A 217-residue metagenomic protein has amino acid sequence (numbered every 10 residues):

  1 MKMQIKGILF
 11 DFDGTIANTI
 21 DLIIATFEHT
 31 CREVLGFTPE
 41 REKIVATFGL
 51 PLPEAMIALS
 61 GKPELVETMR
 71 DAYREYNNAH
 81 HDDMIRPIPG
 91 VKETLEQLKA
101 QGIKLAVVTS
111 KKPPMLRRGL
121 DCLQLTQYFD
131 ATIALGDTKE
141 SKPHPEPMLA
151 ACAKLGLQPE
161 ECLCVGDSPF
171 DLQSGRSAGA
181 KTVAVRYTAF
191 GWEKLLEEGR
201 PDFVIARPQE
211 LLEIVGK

Functional and structural regions predicted by a protein language model:
K2-Q97, Q101: N-terminal helical cap/lid subdomain that shapes the substrate entry/recognition surface in HAD-like hydrolases
K6, D130, E160-C162, D202: Conserved acidic residues
T15, L22, P113, F170 (+1 more regions): Conserved Rossmann-like nucleotide-cofactor binding loop
I16, P87, L105-V108, E140 (+3 more regions): Conserved SAM-binding loop
R32-V34, E54-P63, M84, K92 (+6 more regions): Substrate-recognition/cap helix-loop segment adjacent to the acidic, metal-dependent catalytic center of Asp-based
T47, P51, R86-G90, K111 (+4 more regions): Short beta->alpha linker loops
L163-F203: Acidic, Mg2+-coordinating phosphoryl-transfer loop and its flanking beta/alpha structural elements, shared across
L211-K217: Short amphipathic alpha-helix with an adjacent loop that forms part of the alpha/beta core around
